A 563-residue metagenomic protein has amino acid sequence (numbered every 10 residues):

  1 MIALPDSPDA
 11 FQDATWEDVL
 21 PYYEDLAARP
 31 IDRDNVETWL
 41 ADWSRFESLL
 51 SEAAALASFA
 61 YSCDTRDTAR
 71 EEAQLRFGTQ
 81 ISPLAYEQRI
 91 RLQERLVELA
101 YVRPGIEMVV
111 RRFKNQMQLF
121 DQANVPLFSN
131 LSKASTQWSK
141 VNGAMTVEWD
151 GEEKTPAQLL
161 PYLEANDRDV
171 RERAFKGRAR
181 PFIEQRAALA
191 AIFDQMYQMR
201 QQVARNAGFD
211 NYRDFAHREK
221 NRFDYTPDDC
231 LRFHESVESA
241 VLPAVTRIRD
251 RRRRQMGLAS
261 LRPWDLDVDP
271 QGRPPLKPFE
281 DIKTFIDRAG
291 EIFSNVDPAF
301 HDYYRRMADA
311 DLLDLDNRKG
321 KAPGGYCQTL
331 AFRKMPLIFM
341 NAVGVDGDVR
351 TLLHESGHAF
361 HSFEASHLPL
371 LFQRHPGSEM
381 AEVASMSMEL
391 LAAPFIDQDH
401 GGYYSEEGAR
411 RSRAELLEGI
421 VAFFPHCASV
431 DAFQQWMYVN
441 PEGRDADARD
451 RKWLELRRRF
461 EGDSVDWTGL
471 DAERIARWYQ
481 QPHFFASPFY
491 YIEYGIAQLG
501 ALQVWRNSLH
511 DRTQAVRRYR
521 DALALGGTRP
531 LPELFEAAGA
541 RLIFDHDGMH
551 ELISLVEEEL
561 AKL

Functional and structural regions predicted by a protein language model:
M1-P278, R288: A well-structured
K114, R222-D224, W264, D316 (+8 more regions): C-terminal, non-catalytic "cap/extension" segments appended to globular domains
L119-F120, G177-Q185, Y225-L231, D267-P278 (+6 more regions): Glycine- and acidic
K154-D169, D269-Q271, P278-L353, G357-S362: Active-site-adjacent "gating/activation" loops or surface patches in catalytic cores
S239-A240, P376-E407, L416, A422 (+1 more regions): Post-HExxH zinc-binding segment in Zn-dependent metallohydrolases
R252-Q271, R306-N317, G377-M380, G408 (+5 more regions): A glycine-rich phosphate-binding loop feature that marks nucleotide/adenosyl-phosphate handling sites
S260-R288, H361, G402-Y403, E407-R411 (+3 more regions): Long, K/E/R/D-enriched contiguous segments that form extended
G357-L371, L391: Catalytic Zn2+-binding segment of zinc metalloproteases
